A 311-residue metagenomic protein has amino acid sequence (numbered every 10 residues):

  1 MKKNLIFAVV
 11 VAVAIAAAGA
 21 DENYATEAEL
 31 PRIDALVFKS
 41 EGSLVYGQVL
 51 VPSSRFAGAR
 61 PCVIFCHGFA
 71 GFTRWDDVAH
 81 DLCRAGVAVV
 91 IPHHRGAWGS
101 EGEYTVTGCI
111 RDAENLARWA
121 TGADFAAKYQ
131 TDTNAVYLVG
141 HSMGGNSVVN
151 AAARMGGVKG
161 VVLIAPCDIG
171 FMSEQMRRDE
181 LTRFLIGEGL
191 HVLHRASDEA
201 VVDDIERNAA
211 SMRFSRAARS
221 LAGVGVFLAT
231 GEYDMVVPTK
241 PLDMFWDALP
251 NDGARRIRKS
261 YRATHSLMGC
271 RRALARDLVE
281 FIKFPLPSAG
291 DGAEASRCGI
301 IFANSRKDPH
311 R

Functional and structural regions predicted by a protein language model:
D21-F56: N-terminal cap/lid segment of alpha/beta-hydrolase-fold proteins
R60, C66-G71: Active-site glycine-rich loops that stabilize anionic/oxyanionic intermediates across multiple enzyme folds
C83-E101: Conserved alpha/beta-hydrolase
Y104-K128: Alpha/beta-hydrolase active-site loop
N150-V201: Hydrolase active-site cap/lid region
L221, L228-T230: Short beta-strand/loop motif that positions the catalytic acidic residue of the alpha/beta-hydrolase fold
M235-P241: Conserved alpha/beta-hydrolase "acid-adjacent" motif
D243-R311: C-terminal catalytic histidine-bearing segment of alpha/beta-hydrolase fold enzymes
